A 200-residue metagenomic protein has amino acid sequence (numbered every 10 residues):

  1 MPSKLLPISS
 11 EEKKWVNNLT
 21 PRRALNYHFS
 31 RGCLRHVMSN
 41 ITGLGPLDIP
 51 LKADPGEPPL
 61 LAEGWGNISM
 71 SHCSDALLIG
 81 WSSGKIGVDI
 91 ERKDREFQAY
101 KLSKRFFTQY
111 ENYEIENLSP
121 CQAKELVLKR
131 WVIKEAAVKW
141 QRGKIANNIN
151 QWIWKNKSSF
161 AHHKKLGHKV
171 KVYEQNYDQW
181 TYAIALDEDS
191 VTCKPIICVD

Functional and structural regions predicted by a protein language model:
M1-D200: Core catalytic alpha/beta fold that binds nucleotide/phospho-ligands
